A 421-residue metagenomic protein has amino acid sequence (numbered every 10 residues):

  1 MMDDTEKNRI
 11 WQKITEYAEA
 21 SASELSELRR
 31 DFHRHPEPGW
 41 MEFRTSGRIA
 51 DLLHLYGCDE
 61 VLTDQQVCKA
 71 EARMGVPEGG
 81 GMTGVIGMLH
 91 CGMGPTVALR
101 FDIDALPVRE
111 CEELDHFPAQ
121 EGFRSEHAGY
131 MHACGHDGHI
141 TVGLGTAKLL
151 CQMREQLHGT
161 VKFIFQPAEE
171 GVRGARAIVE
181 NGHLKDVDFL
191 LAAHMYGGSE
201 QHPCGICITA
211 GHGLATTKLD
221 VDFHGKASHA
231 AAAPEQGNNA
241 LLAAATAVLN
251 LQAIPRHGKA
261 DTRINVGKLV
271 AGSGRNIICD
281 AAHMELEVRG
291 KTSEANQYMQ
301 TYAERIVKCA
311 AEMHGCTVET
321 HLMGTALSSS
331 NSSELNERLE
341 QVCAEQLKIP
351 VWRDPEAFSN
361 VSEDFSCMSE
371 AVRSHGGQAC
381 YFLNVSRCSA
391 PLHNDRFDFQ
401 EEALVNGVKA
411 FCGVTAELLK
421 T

Functional and structural regions predicted by a protein language model:
D4-M131, T141, G145, L149-L157: Acidic/His- and Gly-rich active-site-bordering loop/insert found across diverse amide/peptide-bond hydrolases
T5-R9, L242-T421: Metal-dependent amide/peptide-bond hydrolase catalytic core, centered on the "pita-bread" metallohydrolase fold
I10, S21-L28, M41-I49, G81 (+17 more regions): General structural feature for long, well-ordered alpha-helical segments within catalytic domains of soluble enzymes
F32, G87, L99, H136 (+8 more regions): Divalent metal-coordination and catalytic microenvironments
E37, Q66, D102-D104, A168 (+4 more regions): Active-site beta-loop-alpha junctions enriched in small/polar residues
T83-V85, L106, E121-M131, D137-G138 (+3 more regions): Histidine/acidic-residue-rich, glycine-tolerant segments that coordinate divalent metal ions
A98, A215-D222, D280, Q378-N384: Short coil-to-beta-strand
